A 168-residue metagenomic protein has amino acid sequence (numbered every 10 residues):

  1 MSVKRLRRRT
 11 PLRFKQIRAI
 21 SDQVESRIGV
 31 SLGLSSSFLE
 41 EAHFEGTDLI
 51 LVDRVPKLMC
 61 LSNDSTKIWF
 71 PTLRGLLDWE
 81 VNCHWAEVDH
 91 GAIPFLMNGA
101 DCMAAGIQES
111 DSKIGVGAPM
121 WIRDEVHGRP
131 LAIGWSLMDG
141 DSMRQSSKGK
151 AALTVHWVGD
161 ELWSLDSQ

Functional and structural regions predicted by a protein language model:
S2-T47, L51-Q108, K113-V116, M120-Q168: Beta-strand/loop-dominated core regions that host nucleotide or nucleotide-derived cofactor-binding catalytic loops
